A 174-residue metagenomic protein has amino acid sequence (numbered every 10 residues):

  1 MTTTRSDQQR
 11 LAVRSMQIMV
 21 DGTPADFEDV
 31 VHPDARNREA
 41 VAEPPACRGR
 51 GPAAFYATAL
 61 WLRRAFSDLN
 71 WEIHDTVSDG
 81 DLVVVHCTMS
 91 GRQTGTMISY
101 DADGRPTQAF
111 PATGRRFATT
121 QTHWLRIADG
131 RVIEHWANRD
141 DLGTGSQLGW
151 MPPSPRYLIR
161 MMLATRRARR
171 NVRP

Functional and structural regions predicted by a protein language model:
M1-P174: C-terminal and inter-domain tail/linker signature
